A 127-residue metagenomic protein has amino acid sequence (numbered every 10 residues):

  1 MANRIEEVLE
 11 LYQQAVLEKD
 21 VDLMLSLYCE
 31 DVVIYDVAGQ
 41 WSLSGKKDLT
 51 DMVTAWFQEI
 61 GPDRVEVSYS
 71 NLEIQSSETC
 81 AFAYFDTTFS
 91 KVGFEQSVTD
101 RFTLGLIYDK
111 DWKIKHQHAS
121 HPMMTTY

Functional and structural regions predicted by a protein language model:
N3-E7, L17-L23, V33-Y127: A beta-strand edge to alpha-helix "cap/lid" segment located at domain peripheries
